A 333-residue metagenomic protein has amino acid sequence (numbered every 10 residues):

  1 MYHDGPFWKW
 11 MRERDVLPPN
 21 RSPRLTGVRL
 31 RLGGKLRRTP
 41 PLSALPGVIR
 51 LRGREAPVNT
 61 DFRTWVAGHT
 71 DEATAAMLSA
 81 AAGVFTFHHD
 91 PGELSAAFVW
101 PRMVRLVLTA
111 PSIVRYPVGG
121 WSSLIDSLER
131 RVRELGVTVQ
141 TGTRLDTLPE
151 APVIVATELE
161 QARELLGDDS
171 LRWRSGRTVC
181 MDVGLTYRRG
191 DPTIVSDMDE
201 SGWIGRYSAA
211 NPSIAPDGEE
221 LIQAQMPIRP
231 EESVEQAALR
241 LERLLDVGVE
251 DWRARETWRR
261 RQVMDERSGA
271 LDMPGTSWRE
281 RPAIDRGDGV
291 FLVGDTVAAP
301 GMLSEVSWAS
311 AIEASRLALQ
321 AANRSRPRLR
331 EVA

Functional and structural regions predicted by a protein language model:
M1-A44: N-terminal glycine-rich phosphate/pyrophosphate-binding loop and immediately adjacent elements
D4, E55, N59, D71 (+6 more regions): Generic structural signal for well-ordered, non-membrane alpha-helical segments in soluble metabolic enzymes
P19-R21, T138-G142, F291: General small-molecule cofactor/ligand-binding pocket signal
T26-V104, P111-Y116: Rossmann-like flavin
P101-P149: Helical element adjacent to the flavin cofactor pocket in flavoenzyme catalytic cores
V132, V139, A151-I154, S315-R326: Short, hydrophobic alpha-helical segments
T143-V234, R281, V332: Mid-domain catalytic core of redox enzymes that form a hydrophobic substrate pocket/lid adjacent to a catalytic redox
Y207, P212-A333: Conserved flavin/dinucleotide-binding core of flavoenzymes
